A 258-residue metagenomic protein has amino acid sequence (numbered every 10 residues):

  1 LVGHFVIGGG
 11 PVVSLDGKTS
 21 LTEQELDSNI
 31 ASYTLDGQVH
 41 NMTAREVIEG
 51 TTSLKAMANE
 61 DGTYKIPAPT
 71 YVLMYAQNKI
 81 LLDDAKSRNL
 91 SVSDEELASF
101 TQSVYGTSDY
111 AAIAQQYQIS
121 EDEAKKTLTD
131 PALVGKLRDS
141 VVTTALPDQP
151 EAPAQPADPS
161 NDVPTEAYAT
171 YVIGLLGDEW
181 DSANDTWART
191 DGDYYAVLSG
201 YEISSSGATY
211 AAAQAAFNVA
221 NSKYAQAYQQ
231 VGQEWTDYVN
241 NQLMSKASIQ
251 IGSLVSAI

Functional and structural regions predicted by a protein language model:
L1-P67, D178-I258: Short, low-structural-confidence N-terminal segments
P67-A85, E96, T101-D109, I119-G177 (+5 more regions): Solvent-exposed aromatic/hydrophobic patches embedded in short alpha-helical segments
